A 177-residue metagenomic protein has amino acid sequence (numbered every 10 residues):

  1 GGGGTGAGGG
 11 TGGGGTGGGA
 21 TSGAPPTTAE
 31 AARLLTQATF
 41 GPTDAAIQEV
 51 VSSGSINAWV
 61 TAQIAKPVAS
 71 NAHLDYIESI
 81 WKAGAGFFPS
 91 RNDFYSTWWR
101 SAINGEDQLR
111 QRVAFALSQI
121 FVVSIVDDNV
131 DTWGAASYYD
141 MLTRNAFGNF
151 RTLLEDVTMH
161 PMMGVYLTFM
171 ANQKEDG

Functional and structural regions predicted by a protein language model:
G1-G23, A72: Ser/Thr-rich, Pro/Gly/Ala-heavy low-complexity intrinsically disordered linkers and tails of secreted extracellular
G23-A69: N-terminal mature-domain "stem" immediately C-terminal to a signal peptide or N-terminal signal-anchor/transmembrane
P26, A32, H73, S90-R91 (+1 more regions): Alpha-helical protein-protein interaction elements
Q37, I56, H73, E78 (+3 more regions): Generic intrinsically disordered, low-complexity segments enriched for polar/acidic and small residues
A45-S52, A85-G177: Primarily short, surface-exposed interaction patches in extracytoplasmic proteins
V60-S101: N-terminal, motif-rich segments that launch catalysis or mediate targeting to/interaction with membranes, typified by
